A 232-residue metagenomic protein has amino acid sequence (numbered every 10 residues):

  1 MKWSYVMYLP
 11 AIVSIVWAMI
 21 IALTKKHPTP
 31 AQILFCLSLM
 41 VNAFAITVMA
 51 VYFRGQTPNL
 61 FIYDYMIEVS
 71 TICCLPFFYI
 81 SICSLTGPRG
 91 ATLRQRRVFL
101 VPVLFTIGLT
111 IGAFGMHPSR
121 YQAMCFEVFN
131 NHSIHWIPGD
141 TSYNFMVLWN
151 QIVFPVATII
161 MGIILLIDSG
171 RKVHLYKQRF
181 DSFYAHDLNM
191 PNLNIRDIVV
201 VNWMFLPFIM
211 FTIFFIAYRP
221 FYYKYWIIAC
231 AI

Functional and structural regions predicted by a protein language model:
M1-S14, V153-I159: Hydrophobic transmembrane alpha-helical segments in integral membrane proteins
L9-I15, L34-F53, C73-L75, V103-G112 (+1 more regions): Hydrophobic alpha-helical transmembrane segments of multi-pass membrane proteins
A22-L34, S84-R97, Q178-P191, A217-Y223: Membrane-interface helix-boundary motifs at transmembrane edges
H27, F44-I67, T212-Y222: Helix-loop junctions on the outward
C74, I163-Q178: Membrane-water interface of transmembrane alpha-helices
G87-S119, A123-N131, L148-V156, H186-W203: The cytoplasmic-loop to transmembrane-helix boundary for the fourth helix
I137-I163: Hydrophobic alpha-helical transmembrane segments
H186-I232: Interfacial "cap-and-anchor" motif at the non-cytosolic start of specific transmembrane alpha-helices
